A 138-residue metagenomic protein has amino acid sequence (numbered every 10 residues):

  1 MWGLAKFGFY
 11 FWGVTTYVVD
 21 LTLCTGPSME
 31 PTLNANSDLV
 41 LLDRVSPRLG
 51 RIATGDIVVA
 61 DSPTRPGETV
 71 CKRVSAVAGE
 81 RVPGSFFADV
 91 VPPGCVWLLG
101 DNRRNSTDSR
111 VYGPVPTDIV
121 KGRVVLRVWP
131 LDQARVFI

Functional and structural regions predicted by a protein language model:
M1-T69, D89-V91, T117-I119, R123-I138: Protein maturation boundaries and topogenic segments
V70-A76: Short beta-strand-centered aromatic/proline hotspots
A78-G84, R127-W129: Short, conserved beta-turn/loop elements at beta-strand boundaries and strand-helix junctions
P83-P93: Acidic loop->beta-strand submotif enriched in PP2C/PPM serine/threonine phosphatases
G100: Phosphate/adenylate-binding glycine loop and adjacent helical scaffold
S109-I119: Segments surrounding the PLD/"HKD" phosphodiesterase catalytic module and close analogs
